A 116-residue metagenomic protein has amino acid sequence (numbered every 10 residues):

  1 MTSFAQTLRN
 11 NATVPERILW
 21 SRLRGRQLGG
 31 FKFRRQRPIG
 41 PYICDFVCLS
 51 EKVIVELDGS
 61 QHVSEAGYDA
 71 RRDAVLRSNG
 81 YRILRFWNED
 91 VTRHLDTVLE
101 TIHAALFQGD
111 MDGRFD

Functional and structural regions predicted by a protein language model:
M1-K32, S78, F107-D116: Solvent-exposed, charged helical/coil patches that constitute nucleic-acid or partner-interaction surfaces
T7-T13, R37-Q108: Basic, amphipathic alpha-helical patches used to engage nucleic acids or provide basic targeting signals, exemplified
